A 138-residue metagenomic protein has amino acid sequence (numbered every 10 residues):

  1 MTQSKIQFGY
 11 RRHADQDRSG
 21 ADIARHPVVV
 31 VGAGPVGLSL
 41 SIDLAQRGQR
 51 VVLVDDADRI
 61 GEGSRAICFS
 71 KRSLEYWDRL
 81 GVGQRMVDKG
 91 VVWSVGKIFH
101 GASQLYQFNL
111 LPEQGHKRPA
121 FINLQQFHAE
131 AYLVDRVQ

Functional and structural regions predicted by a protein language model:
M1-V28, D43-R47: Extreme N-terminal leader/targeting segments of oxidoreductases
H26-V28, P35, I60-G61, A120-F121: Short, contiguous strand/loop micro-motifs
V29-V31, V52: Conserved hydrophobic packing residues within short motifs/helices of P-loop NTPase cores of ABC-family ATPases
G32-P35, D56, Q126: Glycine-rich Rossmann-fold phosphate-binding loop(s) that bind the pyrophosphate of adenine dinucleotide cofactors
L38: Residues forming the Rossmann-fold NAD(P)(H) cofactor-binding site
A45-A66: Glycine-rich FAD pyrophosphate-binding loop
E62-Q138: Active-site-adjacent segment of FAD-dependent monooxygenases/related oxidoreductases
